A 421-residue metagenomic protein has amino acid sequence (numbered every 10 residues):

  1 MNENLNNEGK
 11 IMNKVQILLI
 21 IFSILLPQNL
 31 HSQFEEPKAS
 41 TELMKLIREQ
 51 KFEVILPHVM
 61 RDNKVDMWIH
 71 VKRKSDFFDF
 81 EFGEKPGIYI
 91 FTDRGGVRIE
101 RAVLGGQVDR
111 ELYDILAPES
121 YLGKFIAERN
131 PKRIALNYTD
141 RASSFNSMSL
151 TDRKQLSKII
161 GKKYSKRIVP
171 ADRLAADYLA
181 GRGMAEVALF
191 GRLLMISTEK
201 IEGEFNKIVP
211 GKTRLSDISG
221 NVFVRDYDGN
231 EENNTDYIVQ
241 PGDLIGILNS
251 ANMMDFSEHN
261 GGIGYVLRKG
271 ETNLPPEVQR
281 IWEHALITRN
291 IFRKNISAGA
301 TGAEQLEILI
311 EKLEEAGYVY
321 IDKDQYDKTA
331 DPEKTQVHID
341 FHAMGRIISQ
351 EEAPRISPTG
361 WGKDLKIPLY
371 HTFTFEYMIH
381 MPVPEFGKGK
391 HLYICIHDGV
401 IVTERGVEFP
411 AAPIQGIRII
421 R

Functional and structural regions predicted by a protein language model:
L5-L18: Bacterial N-terminal signal peptides that target proteins for export
L18-P27: Bacterial N-terminal signal peptides
L26-F34: Bacterial Sec-dependent signal peptides at the C-terminal "C-region" and cleavage site
Q33-R421: Active-site neighborhoods and metal-handling regions in enzymes and metal-associated proteins
